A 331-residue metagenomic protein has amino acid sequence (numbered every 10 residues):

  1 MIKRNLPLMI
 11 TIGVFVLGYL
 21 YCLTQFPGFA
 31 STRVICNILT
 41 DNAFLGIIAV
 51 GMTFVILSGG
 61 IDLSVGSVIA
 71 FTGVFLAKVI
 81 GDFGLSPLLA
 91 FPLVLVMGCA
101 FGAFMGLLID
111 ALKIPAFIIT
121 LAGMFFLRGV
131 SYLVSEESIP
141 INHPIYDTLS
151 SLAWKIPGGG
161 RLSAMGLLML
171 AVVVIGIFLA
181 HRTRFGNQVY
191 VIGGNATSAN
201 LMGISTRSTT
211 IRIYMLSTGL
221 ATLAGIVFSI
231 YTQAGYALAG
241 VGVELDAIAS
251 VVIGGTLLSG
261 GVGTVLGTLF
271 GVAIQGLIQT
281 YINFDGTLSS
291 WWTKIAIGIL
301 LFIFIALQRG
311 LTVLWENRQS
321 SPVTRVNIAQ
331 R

Functional and structural regions predicted by a protein language model:
M1-K3, S58-I61, I80, C99-N142 (+5 more regions): Short loop segments and helix-boundary regions at transmembrane helix junctions of multi-pass inner-membrane proteins
M1-V16, L20, G194, L201-S208 (+1 more regions): Cytosolic-side transmembrane-helix boundaries in multi-pass membrane proteins
K3, L112, A116-R182, T209-I211 (+3 more regions): Transmembrane helix-bundle core of multi-pass membrane transporters and related energy-transducing complexes
V14-A30, S58, S131-S135, I177-R184 (+1 more regions): Structural signal for alpha-helical transmembrane segments and their membrane-water exit/capping regions in multi-pass
Y19-F83, L107-K113, V251-V265, I299: Single transmembrane alpha-helix segments in multi-pass membrane proteins
N42-G51, S67, F71, A100-A103 (+5 more regions): Hydrophobic alpha-helical segments embedded in the membrane of multi-pass proteins
S86-V94, A100-M105, I109, P157-G235: Helix-loop-helix "hairpin" substructures at the membrane interface of multi-pass membrane proteins
A221, Y231-G298: Transmembrane alpha-helical segments in multi-pass inner-membrane proteins
